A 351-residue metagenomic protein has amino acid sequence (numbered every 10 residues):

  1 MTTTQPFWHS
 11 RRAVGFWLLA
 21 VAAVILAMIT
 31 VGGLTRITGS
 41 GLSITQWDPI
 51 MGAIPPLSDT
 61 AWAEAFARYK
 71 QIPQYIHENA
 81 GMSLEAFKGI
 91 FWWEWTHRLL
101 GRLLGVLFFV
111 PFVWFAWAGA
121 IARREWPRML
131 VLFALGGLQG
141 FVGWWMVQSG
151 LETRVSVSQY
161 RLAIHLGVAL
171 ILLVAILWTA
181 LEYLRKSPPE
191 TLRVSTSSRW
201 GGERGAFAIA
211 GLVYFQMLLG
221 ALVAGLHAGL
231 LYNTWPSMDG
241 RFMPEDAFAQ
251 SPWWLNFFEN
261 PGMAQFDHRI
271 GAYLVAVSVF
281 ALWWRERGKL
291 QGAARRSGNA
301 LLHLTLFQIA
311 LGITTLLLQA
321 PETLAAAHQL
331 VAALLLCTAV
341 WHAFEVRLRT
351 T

Functional and structural regions predicted by a protein language model:
M1-T351: Polytopic transmembrane helical bundles with strong interfacial aromatic enrichment
